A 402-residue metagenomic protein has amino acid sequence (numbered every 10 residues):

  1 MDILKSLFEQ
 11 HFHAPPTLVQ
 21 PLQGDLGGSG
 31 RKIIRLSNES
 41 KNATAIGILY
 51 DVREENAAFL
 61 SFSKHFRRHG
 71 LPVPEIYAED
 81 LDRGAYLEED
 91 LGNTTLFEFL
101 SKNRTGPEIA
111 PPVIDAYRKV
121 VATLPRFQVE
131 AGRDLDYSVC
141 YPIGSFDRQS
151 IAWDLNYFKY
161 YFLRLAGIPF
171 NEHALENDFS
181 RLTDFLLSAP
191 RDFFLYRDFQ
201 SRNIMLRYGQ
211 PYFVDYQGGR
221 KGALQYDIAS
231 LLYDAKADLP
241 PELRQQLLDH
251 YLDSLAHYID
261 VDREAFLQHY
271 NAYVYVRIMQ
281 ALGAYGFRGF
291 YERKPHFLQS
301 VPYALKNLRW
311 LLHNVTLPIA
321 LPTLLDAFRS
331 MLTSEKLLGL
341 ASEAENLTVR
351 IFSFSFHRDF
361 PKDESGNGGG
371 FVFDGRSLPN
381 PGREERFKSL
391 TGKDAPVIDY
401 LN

Functional and structural regions predicted by a protein language model:
M1-Q20: Juxta-kinase regulatory segment immediately upstream of eukaryotic protein kinase catalytic domains
L4, H11, G132-G144, Q149 (+2 more regions): An alpha-helical support segment within catalytic cores of ATP-dependent transferases
T17-I34: ATP-binding glycine-rich phosphate-binding loop
D25, I34-W153, R164: ATP-binding pocket architecture of kinase catalytic cores
G30-S37, L182-Y226, D238-L239: Active-site acidic catalytic loop and adjacent metal/ATP-binding pocket of ATP-dependent phosphoryl transfer enzymes
N156-L165, L224-D260, Y275-Y291, A304-L311: Active-site activation/catalytic loop segments of kinase-like enzymes and analogous catalytic loops in related
G283-L340: ATP/Mg2+ or Mg2+-diphosphate-binding catalytic cores that bind nucleotide phosphates or diphosphates via glycine-rich
T333-N402: C-terminal accessory "lid"/substrate-recognition subdomains
